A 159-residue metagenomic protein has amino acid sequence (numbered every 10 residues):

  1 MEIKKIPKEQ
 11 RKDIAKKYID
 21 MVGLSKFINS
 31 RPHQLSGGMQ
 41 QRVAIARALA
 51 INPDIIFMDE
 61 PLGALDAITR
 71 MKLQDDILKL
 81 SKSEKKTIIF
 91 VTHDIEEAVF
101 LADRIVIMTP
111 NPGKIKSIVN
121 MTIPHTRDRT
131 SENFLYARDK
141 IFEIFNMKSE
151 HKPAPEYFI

Functional and structural regions predicted by a protein language model:
E2, P7-K26, K79: Conserved ABC ATPase "signature" region
S30-H33, I51: Conserved signature/switch motifs of ABC ATPase nucleotide-binding domains
S36: ABC transporter NBD signature
I45: Hydrophobic anchor residue at the start of the ABC signature
I56-D59: Catalytic Walker B motif of ABC-type/P-loop ATPase nucleotide-binding domains
R70-E84: Helical segment within the ABC ATPase nucleotide-binding domain
K85-V91: Conserved H-loop
P110-R138: Conserved beta-strand-loop-alpha-helix hinge in the C-terminal portion of ABC ATPase nucleotide-binding domains
